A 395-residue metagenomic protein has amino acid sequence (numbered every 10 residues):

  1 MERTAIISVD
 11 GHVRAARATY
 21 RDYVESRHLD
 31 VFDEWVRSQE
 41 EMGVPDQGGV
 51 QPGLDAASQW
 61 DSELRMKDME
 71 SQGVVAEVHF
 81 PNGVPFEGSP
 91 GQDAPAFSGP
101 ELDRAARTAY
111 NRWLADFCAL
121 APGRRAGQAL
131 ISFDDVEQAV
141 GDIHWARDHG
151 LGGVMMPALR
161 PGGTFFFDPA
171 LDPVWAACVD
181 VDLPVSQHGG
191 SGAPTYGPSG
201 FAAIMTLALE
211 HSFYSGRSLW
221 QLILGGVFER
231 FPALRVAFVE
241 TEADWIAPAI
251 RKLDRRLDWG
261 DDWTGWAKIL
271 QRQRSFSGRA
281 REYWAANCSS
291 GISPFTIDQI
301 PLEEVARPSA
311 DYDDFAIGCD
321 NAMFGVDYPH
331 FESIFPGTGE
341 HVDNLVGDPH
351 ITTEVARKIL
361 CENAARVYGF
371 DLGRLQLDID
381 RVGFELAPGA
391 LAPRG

Functional and structural regions predicted by a protein language model:
M1-I7, A16-A76, A105, R112-L120 (+6 more regions): Mid-to-C-terminal alpha-helical segments outside catalytic/metal-binding sites
I7-R14, V185-G190: Histidine-centered catalytic micro-motifs
G11-H12, V326-Y328: Active-site metal-binding loops of divalent metal-dependent hydrolases
A18-R21, S89-Q92, G197-G200, P248-K252 (+3 more regions): Short aromatic-enriched loop/helix-cap "lid" or pocket-rim segments at secondary-structure transitions that line
V50, P85-L102, E137: Surface-exposed, active-site-proximal loop segments in enzymatic domains
F80-P85, F133, G189-P194, P329-F331: Short glycine-enriched loops at secondary-structure junctions
Q92-S98, S199-E210, G339-N344: Short glycine/proline- and charge-enriched loop/turn segments that cap or connect secondary-structure elements
P122-R124, I131, E137, I143-M323 (+1 more regions): Catalytic pocket-lining loop regions of alpha/beta-barrel enzymes, especially the amidohydrolase/enolase/GH5 lineages
